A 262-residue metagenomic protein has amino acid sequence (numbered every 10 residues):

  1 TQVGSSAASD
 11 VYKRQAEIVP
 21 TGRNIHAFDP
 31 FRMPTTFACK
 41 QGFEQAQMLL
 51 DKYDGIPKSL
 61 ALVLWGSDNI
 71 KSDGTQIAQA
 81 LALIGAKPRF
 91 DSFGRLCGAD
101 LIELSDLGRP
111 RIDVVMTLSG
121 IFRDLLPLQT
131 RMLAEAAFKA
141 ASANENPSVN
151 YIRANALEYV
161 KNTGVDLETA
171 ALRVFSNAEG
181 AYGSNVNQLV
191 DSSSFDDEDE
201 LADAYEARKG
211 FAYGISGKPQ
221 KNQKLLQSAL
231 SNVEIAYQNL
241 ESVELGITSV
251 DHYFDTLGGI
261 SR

Functional and structural regions predicted by a protein language model:
T1, S5-R262: Ligand/cofactor-recognition surfaces for anionic moieties
